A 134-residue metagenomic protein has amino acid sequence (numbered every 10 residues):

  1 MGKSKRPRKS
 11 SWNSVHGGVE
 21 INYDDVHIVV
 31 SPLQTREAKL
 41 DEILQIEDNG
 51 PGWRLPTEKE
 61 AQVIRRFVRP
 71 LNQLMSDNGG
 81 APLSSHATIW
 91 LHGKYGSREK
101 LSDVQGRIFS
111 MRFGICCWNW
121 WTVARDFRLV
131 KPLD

Functional and structural regions predicted by a protein language model:
M1, L133-D134: Short, solvent-exposed mixed-charge patches
G2, W12, V29, D77-H86: Aromatic-residue hotspot detector
K3-W53, D126-V130: Extracellular adhesion/carbohydrate-recognition regions
L40-G52, E58-C117, W121-V123, K131-L133: An exposed tryptophan-centered "aromatic clamp" motif
